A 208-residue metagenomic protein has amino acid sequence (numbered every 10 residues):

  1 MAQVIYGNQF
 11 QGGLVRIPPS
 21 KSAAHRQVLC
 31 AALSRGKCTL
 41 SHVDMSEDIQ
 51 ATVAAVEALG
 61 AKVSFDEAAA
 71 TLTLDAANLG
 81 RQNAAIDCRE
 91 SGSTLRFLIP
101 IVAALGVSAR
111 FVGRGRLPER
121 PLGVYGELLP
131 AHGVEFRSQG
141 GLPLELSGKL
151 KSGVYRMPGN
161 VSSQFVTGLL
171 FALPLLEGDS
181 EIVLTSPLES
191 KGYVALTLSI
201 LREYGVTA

Functional and structural regions predicted by a protein language model:
M1-A208: Structural preference for solvent-exposed beta-strand-turn elements and adjacent flexible terminal/loop segments within
